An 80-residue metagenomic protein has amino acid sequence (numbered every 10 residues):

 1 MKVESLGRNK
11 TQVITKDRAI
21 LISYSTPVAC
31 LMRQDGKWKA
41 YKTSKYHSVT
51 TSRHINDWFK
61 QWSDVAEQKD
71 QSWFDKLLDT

Functional and structural regions predicted by a protein language model:
M1-T80: Terminal leader/tail segments of proteins
